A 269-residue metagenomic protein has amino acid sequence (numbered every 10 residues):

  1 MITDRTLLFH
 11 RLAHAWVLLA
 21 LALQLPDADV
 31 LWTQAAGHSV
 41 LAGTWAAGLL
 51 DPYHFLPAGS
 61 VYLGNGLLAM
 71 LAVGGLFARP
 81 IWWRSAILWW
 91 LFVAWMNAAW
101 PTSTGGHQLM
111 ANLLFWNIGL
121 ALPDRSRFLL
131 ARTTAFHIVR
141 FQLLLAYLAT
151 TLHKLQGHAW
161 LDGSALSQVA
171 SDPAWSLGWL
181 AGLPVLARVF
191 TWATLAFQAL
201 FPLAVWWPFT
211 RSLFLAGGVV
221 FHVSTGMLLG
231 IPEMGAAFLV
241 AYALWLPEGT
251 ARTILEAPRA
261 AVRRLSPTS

Functional and structural regions predicted by a protein language model:
M1-S269: Alpha-helical membrane-anchoring segments
